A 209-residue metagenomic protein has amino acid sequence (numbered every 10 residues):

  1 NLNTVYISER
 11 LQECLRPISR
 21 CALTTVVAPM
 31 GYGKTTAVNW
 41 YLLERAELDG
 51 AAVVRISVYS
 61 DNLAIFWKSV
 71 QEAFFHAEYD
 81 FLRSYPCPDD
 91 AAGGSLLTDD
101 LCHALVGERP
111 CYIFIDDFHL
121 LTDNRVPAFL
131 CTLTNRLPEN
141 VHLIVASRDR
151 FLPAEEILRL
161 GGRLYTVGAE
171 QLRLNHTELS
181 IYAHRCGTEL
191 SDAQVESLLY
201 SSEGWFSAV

Functional and structural regions predicted by a protein language model:
L2-L15: N-terminal pre-P-loop "Q-motif" helix
T24-R55: P-loop NTPase Walker A phosphate-binding motif
A28-M30, V53-L63, C87-D90, A169: A short hydrophobic beta-strand->loop->alpha-helix junction that borders the nucleotide-binding pocket of P-loop NTPases
T36-W40, A128-S201, S207: Alpha-helical sensor/transducer elements of the RecA-like P-loop NTPase core
L48, H103-E108, T134-N140: Conserved catalytic network of the ASCE P-loop NTPase/AAA+ motor domain
A64-Y85, C102: Conserved NTP-binding/hydrolysis module of P-loop NTPases
C87, L101-V126: Conserved P-loop NTPase "ATPase switch" module shared by AAA+ and STAND
